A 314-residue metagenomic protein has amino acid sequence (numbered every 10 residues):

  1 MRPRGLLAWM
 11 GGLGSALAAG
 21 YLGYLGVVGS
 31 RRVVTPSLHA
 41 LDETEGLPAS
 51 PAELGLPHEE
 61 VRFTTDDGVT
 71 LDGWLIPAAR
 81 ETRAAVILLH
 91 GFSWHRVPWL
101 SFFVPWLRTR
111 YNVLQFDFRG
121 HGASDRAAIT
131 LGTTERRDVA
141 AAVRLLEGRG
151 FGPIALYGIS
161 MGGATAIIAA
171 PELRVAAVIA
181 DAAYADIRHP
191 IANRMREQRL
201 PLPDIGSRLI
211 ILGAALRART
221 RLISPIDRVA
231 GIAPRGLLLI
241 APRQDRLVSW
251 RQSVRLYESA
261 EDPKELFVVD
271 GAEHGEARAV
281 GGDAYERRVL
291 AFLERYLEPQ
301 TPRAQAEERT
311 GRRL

Functional and structural regions predicted by a protein language model:
W9-F63, E308: An N-terminal hydrophobic leader/cap segment in hydrolases
F92-L107, F118: The serine-hydrolase catalytic nucleophile loop
W106-D125: Conserved alpha/beta-hydrolase
I129-R149: Alpha/beta-hydrolase active-site loop
I168-R221, R228-R235, V268: Hydrolase active-site cap/lid region
I232-A233, L238-A241, D245: Short beta-strand/loop motif that positions the catalytic acidic residue of the alpha/beta-hydrolase fold
R246-Q252: Conserved alpha/beta-hydrolase "acid-adjacent" motif
A272-E286: Catalytic histidine-centered segment of alpha/beta-hydrolase-like enzymes
